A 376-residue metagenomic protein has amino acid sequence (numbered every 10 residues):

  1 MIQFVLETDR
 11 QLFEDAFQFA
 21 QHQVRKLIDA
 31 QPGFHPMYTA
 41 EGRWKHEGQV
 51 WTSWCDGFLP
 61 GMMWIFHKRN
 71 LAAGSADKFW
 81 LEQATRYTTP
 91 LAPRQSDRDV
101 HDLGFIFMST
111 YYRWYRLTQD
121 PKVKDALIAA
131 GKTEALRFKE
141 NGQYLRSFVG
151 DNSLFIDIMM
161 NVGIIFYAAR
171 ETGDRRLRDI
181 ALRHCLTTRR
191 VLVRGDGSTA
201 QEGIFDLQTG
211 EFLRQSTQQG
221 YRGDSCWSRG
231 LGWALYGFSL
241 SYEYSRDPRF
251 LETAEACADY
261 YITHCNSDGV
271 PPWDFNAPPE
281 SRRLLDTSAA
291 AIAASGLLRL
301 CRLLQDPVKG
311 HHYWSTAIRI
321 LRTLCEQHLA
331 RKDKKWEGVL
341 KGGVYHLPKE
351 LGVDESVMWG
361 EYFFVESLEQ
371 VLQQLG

Functional and structural regions predicted by a protein language model:
M1-G376: Glycan-recognition and catalytic cores of secretory/periplasmic carbohydrate-active enzymes
